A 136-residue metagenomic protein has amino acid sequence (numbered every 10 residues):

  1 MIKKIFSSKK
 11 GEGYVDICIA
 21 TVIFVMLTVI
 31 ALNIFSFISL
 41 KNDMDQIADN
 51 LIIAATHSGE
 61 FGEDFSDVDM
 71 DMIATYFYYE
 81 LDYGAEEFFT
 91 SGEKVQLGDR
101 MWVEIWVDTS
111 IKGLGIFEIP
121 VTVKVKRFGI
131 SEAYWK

Functional and structural regions predicted by a protein language model:
I2-F6, F89, I111-I119: Short, aromatic- and cysteine-enriched interfacial helices/patches that mediate contacts at lipid membranes
I2-S66: Alpha-helical assembly-interface signal, strongest on the long, hydrophobic N-terminal helix that forms
G11, D82, T90, Q96 (+2 more regions): Intrinsically disordered, low-complexity segments enriched in small/polar residues
A20, V29, V68, I116-P120 (+1 more regions): Surface-exposed beta-strand edges and their flanking turn/coil or helix-capping segments
N33, G92-K94, I116: Residues embedded in well-ordered secondary-structure elements
L40, L81-Y83, G129: Short beta-strand element of the conserved SAM-dependent methyltransferase core
Q46, N50-E104: Short amphipathic secondary-structure patches
W106, S110-K136: Low-complexity, S/T/G/P-rich flexible repeat/linker segments used as non-globular hinges and stalks within
